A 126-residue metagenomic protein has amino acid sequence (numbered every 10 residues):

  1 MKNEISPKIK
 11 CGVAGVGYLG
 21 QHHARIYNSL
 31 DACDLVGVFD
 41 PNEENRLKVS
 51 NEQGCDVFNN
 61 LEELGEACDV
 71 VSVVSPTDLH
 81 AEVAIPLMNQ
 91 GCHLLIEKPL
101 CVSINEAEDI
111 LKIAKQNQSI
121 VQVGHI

Functional and structural regions predicted by a protein language model:
M1-E52: N-terminal Rossmann-like dinucleotide-binding module
K10, D34-L35, A67-D69, H93 (+1 more regions): Structural signature of beta-strand start/N-cap positions in the alpha/beta core of ABC transporter nucleotide-binding
V16, V73, P99, G124-H125: Glycine- and other small-residue-rich loops at beta-strand/loop junctions that grip anionic moieties
C55-I113: Beta-loop-alpha module in the N-terminal Rossmann-like domain of NAD(P)-dependent dehydrogenases, especially those
D109-I126: Rossmann-fold dehydrogenase core element
